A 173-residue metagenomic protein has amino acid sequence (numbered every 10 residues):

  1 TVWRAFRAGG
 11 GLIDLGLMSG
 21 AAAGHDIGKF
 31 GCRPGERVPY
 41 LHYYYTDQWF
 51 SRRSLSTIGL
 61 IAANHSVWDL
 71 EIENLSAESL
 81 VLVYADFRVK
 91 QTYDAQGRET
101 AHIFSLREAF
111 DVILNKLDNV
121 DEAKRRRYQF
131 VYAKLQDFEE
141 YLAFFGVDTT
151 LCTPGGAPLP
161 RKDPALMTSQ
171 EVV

Functional and structural regions predicted by a protein language model:
T1-A5, G20, D47-F50, A62: Generic low-polarity alpha-helical segments
T1-I13, G24, P34, R53 (+1 more regions): Divalent metal-dependent phosphate-bond-processing catalytic cores, especially two-metal-ion Mg2+/Mn2+ enzymes that act
L17-A21, F30, I61, V81-L82: Active-site alpha-helix of zinc metalloproteases
G20-A23, H42-Y43: N-terminal alpha-helical segment
G28-E73: Helix-adjacent hinge/juxtasegments
